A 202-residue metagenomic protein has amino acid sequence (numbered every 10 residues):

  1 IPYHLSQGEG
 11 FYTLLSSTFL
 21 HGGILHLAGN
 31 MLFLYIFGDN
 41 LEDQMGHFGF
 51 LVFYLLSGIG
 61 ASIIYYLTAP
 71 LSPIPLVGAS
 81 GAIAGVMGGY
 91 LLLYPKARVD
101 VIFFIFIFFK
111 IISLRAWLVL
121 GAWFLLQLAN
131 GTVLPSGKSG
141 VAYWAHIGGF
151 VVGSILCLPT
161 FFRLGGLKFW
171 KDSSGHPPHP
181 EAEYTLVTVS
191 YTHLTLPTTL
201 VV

Functional and structural regions predicted by a protein language model:
I1-S190: A detector for small-residue-rich transmembrane helices and their helix-helix packing motifs
Y184, T198-T199: Low-complexity, intrinsically disordered short peptide segments enriched in small/polar/basic residues
T192-T198: Conserved small/polar residues in nucleotide/adenosyl-binding loops
